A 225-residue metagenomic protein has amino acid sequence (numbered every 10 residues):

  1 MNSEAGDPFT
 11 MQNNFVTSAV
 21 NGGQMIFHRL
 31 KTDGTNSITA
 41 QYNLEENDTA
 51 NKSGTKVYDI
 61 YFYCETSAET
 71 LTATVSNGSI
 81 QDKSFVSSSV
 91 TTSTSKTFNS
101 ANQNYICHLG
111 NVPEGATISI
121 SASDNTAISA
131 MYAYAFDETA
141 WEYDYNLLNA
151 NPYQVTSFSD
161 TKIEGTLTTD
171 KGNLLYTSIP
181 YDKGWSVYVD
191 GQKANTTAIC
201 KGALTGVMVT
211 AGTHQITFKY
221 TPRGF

Functional and structural regions predicted by a protein language model:
M1-F225: Active-site-proximal, structured, solvent-exposed surfaces of multi-pass membrane proteins that position macromolecular
